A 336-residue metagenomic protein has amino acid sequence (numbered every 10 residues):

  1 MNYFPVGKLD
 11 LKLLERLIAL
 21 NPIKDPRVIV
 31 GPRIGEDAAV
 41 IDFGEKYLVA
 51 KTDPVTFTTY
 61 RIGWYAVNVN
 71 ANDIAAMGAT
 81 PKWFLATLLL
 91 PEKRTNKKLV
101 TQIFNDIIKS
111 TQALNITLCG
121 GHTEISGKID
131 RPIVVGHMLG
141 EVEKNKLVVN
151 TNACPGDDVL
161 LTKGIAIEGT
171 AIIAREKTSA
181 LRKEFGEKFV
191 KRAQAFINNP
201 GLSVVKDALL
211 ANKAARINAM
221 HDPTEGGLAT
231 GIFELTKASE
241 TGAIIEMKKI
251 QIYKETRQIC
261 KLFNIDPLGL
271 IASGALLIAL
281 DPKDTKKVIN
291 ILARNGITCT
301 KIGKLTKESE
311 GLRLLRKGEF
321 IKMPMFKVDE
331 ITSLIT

Functional and structural regions predicted by a protein language model:
M1-T336: Helix-biased detector of long, well-ordered alpha-helical tracts
